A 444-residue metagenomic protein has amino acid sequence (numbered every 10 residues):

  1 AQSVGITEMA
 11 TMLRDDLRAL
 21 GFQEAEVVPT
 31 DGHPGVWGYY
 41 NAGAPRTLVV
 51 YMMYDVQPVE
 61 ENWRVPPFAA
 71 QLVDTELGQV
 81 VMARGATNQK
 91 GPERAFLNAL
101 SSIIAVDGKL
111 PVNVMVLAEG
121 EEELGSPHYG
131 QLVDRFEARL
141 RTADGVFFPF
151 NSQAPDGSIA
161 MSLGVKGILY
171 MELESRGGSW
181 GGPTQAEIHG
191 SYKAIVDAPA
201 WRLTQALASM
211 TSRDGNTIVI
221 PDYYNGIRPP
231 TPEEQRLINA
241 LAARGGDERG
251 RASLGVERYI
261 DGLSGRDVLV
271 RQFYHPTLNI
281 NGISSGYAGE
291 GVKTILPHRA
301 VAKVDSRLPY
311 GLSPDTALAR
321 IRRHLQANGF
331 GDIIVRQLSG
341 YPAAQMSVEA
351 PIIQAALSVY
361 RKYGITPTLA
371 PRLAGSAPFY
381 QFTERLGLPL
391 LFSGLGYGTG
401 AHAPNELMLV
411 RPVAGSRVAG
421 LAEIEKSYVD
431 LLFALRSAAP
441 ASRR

Functional and structural regions predicted by a protein language model:
A1-E60, R299, K303, T316 (+1 more regions): N-terminal helical capping/dimerization or prosegment-like subdomains of hydrolases acting on amide or phosphate bonds
P45-A118, A414-R417: Active-site metal-coordination/substrate-binding segment of hydrolases, especially metallo-dependent peptidases
P111-I195: Histidine/acidic-residue-rich, glycine-tolerant segments that coordinate divalent metal ions
A154, L163-G164, I168-Y170, W180-I283 (+1 more regions): Acidic-enriched catalytic cores of C-N bond-cleaving enzymes acting on peptides and small amides
G190-N216, A319-R320, S358, I365-P367 (+1 more regions): His/Asp/Glu-rich mid-to-C-terminal helical/loop segments that flank catalytic regions of hydrolases
V196, E290-H298: Short, solvent-exposed beta-strand/turn "edge" segments of beta-rich domains on protein surfaces
L207-T211, G215, A240, S347-L390 (+1 more regions): Active-site-adjacent substrate-binding region of metalloamidase/peptidase-like peptide-processing proteins
S306-P309, I334-E349, R372-L373, P378: A short beta-alpha structural unit
